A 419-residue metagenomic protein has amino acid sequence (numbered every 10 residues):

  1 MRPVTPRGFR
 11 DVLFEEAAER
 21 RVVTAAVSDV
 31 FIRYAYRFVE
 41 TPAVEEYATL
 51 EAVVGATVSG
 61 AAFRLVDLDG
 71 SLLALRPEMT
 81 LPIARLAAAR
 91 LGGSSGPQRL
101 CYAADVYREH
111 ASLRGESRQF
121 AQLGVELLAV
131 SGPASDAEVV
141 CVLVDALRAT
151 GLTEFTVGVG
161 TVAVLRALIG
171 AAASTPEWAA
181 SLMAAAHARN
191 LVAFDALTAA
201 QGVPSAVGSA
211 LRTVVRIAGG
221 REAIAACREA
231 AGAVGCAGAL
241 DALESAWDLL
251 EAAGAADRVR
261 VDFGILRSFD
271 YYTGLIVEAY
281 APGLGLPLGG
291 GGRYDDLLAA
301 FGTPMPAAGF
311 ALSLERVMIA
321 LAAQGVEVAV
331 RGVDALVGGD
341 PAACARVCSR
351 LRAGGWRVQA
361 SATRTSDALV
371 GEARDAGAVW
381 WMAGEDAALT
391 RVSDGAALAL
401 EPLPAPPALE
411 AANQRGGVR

Functional and structural regions predicted by a protein language model:
M1-L81, A89, A137, G158: TRNA-binding/sensing appendages of the translation machinery
E19-Y34, E45-E46, T80-G93, P97-L152 (+1 more regions): Positively charged, Gly/Ser-enriched RNA/tRNA-binding surfaces
F38-E40, Y102, T156-V159, R260: A structural signal for short, well-ordered beta-strand segments and their strand-loop junctions that often border
T41-S59, G160-G170, I265-T273, D367-G371: Beta-rich nucleic-acid/ligand-interaction surfaces
E51-L65, P176-A180, Y280-P282, A376-E385: Short, structured secondary-structure boundary patches
A61-D67, A173-T198, V203, A255: Acidic, His- and aromatic-enriched active-site or binding-groove loops in soluble protein domains that engage sugars
T150-E154, V162-L165: Extended alpha-helical scaffolds
T161, R189-A193, G220: Short, solvent-exposed helix-helix connector turns and helix-capping sites enriched in acidic/polar residues
